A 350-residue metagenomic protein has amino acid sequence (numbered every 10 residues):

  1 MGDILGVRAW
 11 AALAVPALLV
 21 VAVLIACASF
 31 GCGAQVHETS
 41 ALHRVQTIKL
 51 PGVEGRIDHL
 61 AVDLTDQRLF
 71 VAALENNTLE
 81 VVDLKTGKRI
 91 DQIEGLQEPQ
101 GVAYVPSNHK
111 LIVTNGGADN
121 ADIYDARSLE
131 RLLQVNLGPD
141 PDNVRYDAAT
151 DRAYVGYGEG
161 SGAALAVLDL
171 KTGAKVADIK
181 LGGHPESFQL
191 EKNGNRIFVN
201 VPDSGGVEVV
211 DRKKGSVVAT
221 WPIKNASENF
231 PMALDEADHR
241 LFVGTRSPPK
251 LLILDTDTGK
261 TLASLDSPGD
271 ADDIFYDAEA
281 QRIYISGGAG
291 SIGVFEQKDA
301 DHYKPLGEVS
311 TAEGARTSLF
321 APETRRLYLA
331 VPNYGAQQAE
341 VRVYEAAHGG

Functional and structural regions predicted by a protein language model:
M1-G2: N-terminal hydrophobic targeting signals that begin at the initiator methionine
L5-R8, C27-G350: Predominantly soluble domains enriched in secretory-pathway, periplasmic, or organellar proteins
A14-S29: Bacterial N-terminal signal peptides
